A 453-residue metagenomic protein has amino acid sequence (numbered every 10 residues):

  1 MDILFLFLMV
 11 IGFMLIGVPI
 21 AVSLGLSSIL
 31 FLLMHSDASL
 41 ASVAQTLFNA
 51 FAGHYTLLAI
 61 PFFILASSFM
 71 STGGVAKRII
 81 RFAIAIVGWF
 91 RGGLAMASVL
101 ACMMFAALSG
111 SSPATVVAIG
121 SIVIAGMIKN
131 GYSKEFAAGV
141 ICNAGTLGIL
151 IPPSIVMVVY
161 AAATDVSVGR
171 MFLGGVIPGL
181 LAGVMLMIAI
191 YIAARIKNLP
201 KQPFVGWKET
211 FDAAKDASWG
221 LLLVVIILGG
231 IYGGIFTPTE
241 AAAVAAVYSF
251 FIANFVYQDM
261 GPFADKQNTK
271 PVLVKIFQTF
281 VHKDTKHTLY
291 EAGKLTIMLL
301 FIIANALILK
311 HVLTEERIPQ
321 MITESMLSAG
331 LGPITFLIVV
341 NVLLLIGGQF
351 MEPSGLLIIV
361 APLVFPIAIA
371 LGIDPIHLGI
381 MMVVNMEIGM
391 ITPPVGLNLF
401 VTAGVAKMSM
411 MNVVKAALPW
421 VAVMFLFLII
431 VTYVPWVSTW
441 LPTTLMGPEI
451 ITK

Functional and structural regions predicted by a protein language model:
M1-K453: Alpha-helical transmembrane segments of multi-pass membrane transport proteins
